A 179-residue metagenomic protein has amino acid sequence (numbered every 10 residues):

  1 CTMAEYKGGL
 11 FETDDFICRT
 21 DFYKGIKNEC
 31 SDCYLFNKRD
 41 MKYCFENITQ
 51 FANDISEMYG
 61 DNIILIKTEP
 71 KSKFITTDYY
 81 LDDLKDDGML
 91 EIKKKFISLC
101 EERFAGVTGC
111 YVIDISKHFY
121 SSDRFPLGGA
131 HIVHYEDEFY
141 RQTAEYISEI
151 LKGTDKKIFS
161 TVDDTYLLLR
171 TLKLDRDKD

Functional and structural regions predicted by a protein language model:
C1-D179: Extracellular glycan-modifying ectodomains
